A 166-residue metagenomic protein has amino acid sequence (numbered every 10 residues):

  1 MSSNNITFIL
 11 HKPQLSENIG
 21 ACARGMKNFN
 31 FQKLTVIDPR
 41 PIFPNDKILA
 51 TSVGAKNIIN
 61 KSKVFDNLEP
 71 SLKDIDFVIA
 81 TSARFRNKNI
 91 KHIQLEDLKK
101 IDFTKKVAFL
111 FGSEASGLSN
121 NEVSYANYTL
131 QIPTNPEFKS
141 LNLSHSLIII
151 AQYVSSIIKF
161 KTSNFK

Functional and structural regions predicted by a protein language model:
M1-K166: Post-transcriptional modification and biogenesis factors for structured RNAs of the translation apparatus
